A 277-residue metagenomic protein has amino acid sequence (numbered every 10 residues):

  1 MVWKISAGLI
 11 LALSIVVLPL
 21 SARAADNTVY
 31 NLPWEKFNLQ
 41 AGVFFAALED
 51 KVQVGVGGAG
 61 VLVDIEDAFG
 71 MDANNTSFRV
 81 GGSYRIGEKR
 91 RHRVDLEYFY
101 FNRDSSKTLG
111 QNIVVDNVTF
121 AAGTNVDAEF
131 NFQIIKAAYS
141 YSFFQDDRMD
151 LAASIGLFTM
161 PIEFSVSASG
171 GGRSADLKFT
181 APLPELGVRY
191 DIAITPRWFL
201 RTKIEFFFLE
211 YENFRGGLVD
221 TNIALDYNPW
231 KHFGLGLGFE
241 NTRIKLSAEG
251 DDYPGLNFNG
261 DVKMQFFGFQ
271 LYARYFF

Functional and structural regions predicted by a protein language model:
M1-E35: Cleavable N-terminal export/targeting peptides
R23-F101, G268-F276: Short glycine/proline- and aromatic-enriched beta-strand/turn motifs that initiate or cap beta-hairpins
A25-Y30, G81-E88, S140-Q145, I192-P196 (+3 more regions): Outer-membrane beta-barrel proteins
L39-F45, L96-Y100, A153-T159, Y190 (+3 more regions): Transmembrane beta-barrel strands of outer-membrane/channel proteins
A41-V43, V80-Y84, A137-Y141, I155-L157 (+3 more regions): Residues on the lipid-exposed face of transmembrane beta-strands in outer-membrane beta-barrel proteins
E49-T76, Y100-Q133, M160-A181, L209-F214 (+1 more regions): Extracellular/periplasm-exposed beta-strand and loop segments of Gram-negative cell-envelope proteins, dominated by
K89-V94, D147-M149, P196-L200, H232-L235: Repeated loop/turn-to-beta-strand initiation elements of outer-membrane beta-barrel proteins
F158-K231, T242-S247, F277: Outer-membrane beta-barrel transmembrane domain signature
